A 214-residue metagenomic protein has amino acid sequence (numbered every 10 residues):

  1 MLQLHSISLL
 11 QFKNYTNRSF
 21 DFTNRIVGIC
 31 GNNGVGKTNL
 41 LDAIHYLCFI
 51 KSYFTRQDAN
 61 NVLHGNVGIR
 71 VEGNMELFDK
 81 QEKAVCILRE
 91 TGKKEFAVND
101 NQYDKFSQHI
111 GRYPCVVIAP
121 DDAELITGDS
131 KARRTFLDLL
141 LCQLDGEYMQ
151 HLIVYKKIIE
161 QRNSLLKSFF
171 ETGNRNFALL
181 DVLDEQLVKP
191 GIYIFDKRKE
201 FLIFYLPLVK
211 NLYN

Functional and structural regions predicted by a protein language model:
M1-Y46: Pre-Walker A-like glycine/lysine-rich segment at the N-terminus of P-loop NTPase domains
Q3, A43-I44, P114-V117, D184-E185: Short hydrophobic/aromatic segments of transmembrane alpha-helices and their interfaces
N24, V35, N39, R56 (+4 more regions): Generic alpha-helix structural propensity
R25, A43, R112-P114, F136: ABC transporter nucleotide-binding domains
I44, C48-S52, L166: Short amphipathic alpha-helical segments enriched in hydrophobics
F49-I126, S130-A132, L141-L144, Y148 (+1 more regions): Nucleotide-state sensing region of NTPase/ATPase domains
D121-L212: An accessory alpha-helical subdomain
